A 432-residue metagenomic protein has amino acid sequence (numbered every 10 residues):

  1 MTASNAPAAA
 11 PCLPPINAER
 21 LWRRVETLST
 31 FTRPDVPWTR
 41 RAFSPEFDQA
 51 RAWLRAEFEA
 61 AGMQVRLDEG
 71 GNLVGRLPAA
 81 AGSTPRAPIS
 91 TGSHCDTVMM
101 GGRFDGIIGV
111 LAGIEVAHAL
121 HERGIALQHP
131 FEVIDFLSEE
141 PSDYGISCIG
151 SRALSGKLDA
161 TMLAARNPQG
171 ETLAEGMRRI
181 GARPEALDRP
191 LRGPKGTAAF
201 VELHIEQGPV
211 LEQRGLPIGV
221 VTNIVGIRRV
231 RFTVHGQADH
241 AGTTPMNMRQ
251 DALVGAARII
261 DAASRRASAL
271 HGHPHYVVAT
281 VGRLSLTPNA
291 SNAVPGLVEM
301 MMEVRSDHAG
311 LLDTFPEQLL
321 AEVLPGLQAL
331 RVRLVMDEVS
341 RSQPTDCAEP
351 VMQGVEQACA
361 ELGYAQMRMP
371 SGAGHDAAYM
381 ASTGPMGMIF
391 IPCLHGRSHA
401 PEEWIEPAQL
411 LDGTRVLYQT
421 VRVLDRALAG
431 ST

Functional and structural regions predicted by a protein language model:
T2-P45, M162, R397-H399: N-terminal capping segment at the start of a domain
E19-F31, G92-S93, Q366-V416: Zn-dependent metallopeptidase/amidohydrolase metal-coordination segment
T30-P78: A non-catalytic alpha/beta surface segment that caps or lines the substrate-entry region of metallo-dependent hydrolase
T39-F43, T280-N289, M301-V304, R333-M352 (+1 more regions): A short beta-alpha structural unit
R55, E59, Q64, R76-R178 (+1 more regions): Active-site metal-coordination/substrate-binding segment of hydrolases, especially metallo-dependent peptidases
T91, M100-E140, R228-V234, T243-A267 (+3 more regions): Alpha-helical metal-binding/catalytic segments enriched in His/Glu/Asp
E139, D143-A309: Midchain, well-structured core segments that form catalytic/ion-binding scaffolds
I224, H240, T244-L270, L319-A321 (+1 more regions): His/Asp/Glu-rich mid-to-C-terminal helical/loop segments that flank catalytic regions of hydrolases
